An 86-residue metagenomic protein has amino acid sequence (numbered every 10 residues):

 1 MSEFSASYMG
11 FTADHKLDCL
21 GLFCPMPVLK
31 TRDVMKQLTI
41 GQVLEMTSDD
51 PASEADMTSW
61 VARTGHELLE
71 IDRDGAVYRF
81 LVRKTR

Functional and structural regions predicted by a protein language model:
M1-T12: Short, compositionally biased "basic patch" segments
T12-L20: Short amphipathic
C19-D72: Amphipathic, hydrophobic secondary-structure cores in small proteins
R79-R86: Core SAM-dependent methyltransferase catalytic element
